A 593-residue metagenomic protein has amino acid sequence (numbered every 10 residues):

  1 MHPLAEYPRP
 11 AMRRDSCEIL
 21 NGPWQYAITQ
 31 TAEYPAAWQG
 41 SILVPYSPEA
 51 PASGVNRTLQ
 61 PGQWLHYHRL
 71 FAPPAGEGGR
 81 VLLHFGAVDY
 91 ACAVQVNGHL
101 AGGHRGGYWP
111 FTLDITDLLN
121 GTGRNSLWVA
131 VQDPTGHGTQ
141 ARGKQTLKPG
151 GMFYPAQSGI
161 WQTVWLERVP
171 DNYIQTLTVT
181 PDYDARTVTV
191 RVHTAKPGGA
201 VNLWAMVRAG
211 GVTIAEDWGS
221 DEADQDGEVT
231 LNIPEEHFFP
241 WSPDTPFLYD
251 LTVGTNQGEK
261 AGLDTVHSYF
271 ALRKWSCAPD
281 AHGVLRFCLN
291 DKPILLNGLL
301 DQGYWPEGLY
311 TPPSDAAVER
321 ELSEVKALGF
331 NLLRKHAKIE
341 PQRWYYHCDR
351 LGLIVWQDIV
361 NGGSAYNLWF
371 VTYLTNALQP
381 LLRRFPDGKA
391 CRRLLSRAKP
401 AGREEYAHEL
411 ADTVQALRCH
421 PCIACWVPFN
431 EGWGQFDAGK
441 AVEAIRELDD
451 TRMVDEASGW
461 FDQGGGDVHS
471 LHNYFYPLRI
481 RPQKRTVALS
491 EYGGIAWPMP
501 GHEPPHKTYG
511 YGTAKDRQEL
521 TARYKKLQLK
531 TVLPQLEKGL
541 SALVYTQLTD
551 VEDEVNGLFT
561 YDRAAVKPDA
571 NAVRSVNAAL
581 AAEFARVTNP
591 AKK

Functional and structural regions predicted by a protein language model:
M1-S53, A130, P134-T139, I160 (+4 more regions): Accessory carbohydrate-binding/adhesion or oligomerization-edge regions at the termini of glycan-active proteins
E6, P10-A11, Q25-Q30, R57-I174 (+5 more regions): Accessory beta-strand-rich segments of carbohydrate-active enzymes
V94-V96, R186-D221, V229: Beta-strand-rich binding/interaction modules
L113-L118, T230-P246, L529: Signal that preferentially marks extracellular ectodomain short beta-strand elements of beta-sandwich modules
S126-V129, T245-N256: Short, aromatic- and glycine-rich surface loops/edge beta-strands on solvent-exposed regions
R168-G198, A281-R286, A579-K592: Surface beta-strand/loop "capping" patches
L177-T178, T252-V325, A579, E583-R586: N-terminal carbohydrate-binding accessory modules
L332-N577, E583-N589: Substrate-binding/catalytic cleft of secreted carbohydrate-active enzymes, primarily glycoside hydrolases
